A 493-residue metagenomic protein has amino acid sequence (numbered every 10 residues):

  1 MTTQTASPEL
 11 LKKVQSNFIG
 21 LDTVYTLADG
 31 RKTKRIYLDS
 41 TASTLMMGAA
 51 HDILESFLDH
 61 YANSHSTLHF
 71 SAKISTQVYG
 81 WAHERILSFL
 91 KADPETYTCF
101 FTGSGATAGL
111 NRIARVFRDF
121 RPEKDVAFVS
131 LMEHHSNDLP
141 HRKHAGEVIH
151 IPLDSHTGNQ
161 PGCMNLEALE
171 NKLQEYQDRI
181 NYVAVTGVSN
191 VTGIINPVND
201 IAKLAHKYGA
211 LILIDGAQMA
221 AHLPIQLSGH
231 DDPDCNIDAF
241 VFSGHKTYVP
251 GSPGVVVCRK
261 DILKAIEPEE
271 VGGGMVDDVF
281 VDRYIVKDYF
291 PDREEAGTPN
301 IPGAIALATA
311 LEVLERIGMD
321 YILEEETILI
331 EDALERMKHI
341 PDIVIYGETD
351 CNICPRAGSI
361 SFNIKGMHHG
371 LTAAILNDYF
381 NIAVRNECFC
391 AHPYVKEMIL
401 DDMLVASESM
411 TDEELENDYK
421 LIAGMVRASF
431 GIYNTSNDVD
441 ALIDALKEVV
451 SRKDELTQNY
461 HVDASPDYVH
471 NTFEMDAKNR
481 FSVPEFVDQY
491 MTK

Functional and structural regions predicted by a protein language model:
M1-K493: Pyridoxal 5′-phosphate
